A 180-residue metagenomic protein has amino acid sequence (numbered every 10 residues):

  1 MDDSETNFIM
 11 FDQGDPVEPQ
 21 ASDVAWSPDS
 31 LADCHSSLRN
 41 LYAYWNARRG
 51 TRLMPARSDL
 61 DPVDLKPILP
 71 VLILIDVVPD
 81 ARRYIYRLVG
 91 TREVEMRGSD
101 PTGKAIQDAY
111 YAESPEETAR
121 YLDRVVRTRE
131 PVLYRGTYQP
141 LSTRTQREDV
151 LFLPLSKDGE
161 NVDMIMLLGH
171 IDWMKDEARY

Functional and structural regions predicted by a protein language model:
D2-G14, Q20-Y180: Sensory/regulatory domains in signal-transduction proteins
